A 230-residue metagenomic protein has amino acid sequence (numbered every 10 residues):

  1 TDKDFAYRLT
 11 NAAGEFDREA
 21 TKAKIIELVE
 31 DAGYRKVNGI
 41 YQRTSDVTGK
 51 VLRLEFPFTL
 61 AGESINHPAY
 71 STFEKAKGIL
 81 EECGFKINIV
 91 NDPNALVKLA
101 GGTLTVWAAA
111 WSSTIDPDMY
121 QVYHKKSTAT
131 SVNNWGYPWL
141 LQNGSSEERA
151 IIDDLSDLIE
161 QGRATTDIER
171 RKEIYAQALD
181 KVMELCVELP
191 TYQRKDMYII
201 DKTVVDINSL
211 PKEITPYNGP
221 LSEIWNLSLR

Functional and structural regions predicted by a protein language model:
T1-A23, V37-L52, K98-G102, H124-E160 (+1 more regions): Short, solvent-exposed loop/beta-turn-alpha elements that line the ligand-binding surface or hinge of extracytoplasmic
T1-L28, T48-I65, A164-E184: Alpha-helical secondary-structure segments
G14-A20, A32-S113, E148, I168 (+1 more regions): Ligand/substrate-recognition segments at binding pockets and active sites
K24, D118-M119, D154, R170: Exposed alpha-helical structural elements
I26, E30-R35, G78-F85, G101 (+5 more regions): Sec-exported extracytoplasmic/periplasmic mature domains
V29, H67-F73, P117-V122, Q193 (+1 more regions): Short, solvent-exposed loop/turn and secondary-structure capping segments
V37, W107, D116, M183-P190: Secretory-pathway/luminal and periplasmic proteins that interact with or process carbohydrate-rich
D116-D118, L179, D196: Acidic side chains
